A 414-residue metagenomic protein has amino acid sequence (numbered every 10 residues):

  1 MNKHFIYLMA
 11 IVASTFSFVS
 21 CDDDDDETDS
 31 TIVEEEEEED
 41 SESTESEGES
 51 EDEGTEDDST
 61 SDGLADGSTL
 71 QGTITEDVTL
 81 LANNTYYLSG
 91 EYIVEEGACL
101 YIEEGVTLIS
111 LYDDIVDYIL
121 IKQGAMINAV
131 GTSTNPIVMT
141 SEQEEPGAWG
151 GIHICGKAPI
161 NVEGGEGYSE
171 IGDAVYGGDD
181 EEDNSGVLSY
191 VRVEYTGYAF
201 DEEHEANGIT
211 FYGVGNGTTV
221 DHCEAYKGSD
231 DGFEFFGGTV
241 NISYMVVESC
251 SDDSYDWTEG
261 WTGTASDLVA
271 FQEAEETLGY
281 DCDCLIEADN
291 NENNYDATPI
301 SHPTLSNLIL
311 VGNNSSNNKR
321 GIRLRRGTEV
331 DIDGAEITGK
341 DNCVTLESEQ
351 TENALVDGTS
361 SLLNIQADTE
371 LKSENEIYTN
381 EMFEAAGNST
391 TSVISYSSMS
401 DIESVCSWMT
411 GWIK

Functional and structural regions predicted by a protein language model:
M1-V19: Sec-dependent bacterial lipoprotein signal peptides
A13-L64: Bacterial Sec-dependent N-terminal signal peptides
D29-V33, E51-Y101, L111-M126, G131 (+3 more regions): Extracellular beta-rich repeat passengers
T107: Catalytic metal-binding/acid-base residues of hydrolase active sites
